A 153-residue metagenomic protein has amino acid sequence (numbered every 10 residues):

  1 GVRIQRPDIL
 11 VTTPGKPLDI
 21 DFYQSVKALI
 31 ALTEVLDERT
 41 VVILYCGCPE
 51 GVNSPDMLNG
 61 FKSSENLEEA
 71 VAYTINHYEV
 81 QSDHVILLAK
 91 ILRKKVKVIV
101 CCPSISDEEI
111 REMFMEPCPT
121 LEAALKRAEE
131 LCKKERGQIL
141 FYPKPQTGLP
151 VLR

Functional and structural regions predicted by a protein language model:
G1-R3: Structured alpha-helical segments in the cores of large, soluble enzyme domains
R6-Q24: Glycine-rich phosphate/diphosphate-binding loops and the adjacent beta-loop-alpha structural elements that coordinate
S25-R153: C-terminal non-catalytic interaction/assembly regions of soluble proteins
